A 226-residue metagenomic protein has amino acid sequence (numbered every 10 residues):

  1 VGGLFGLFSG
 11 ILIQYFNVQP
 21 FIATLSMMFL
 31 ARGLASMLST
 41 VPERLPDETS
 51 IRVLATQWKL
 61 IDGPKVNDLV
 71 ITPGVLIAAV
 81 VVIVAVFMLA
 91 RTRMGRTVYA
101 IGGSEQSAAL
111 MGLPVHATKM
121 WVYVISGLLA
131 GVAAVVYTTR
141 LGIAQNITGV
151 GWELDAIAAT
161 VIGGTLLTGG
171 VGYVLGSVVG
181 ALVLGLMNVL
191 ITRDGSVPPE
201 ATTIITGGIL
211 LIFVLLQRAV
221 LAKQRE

Functional and structural regions predicted by a protein language model:
V1-M28, G180-L184: Alpha-helical transmembrane segments within multi-pass membrane transporters and channels
G2, M28-S36, I77-M88, Y123-A134 (+3 more regions): Hydrophobic core segments of alpha-helical transmembrane domains in multi-pass membrane transport and ion-translocation
G6, V124, A130, R140-G207: Transmembrane alpha-helical segments in multi-pass inner-membrane proteins
L7-Y15, M37-V41, F87, R91 (+6 more regions): Membrane-interface helix caps of multi-pass small-molecule transporters
F16-V18, T92, L113, G172 (+1 more regions): Membrane-helix interface residues
P20-R91, T97, T118-W121, L141-G149 (+2 more regions): Transmembrane helix-bundle core of multi-pass membrane transporters and related energy-transducing complexes
M94-K119: Short cytoplasmic-facing helical segments at TM-TM junctions of multi-pass membrane proteins
L110-A117, M187-E226: Cytosolic-side transmembrane-helix boundaries in multi-pass membrane proteins
